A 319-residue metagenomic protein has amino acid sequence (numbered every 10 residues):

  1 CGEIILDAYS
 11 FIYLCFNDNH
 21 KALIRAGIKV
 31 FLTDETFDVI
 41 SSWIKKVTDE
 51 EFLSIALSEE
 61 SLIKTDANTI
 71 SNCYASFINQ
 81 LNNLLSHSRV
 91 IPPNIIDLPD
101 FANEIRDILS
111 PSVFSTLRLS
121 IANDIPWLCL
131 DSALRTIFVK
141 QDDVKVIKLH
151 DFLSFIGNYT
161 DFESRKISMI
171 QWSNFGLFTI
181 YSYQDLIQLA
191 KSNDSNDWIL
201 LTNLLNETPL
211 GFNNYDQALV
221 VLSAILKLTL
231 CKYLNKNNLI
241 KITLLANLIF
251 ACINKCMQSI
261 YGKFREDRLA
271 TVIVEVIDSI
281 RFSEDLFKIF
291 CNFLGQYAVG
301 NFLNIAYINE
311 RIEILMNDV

Functional and structural regions predicted by a protein language model:
C1-I125, A133-D318: Active-site-proximal, substrate-binding regions of enzyme catalytic domains and RNA-binding/basic surfaces
L130: Replace "coordinates the UDP/GDP/TDP-sugar" with "coordinates nucleotide-activated sugar donors
